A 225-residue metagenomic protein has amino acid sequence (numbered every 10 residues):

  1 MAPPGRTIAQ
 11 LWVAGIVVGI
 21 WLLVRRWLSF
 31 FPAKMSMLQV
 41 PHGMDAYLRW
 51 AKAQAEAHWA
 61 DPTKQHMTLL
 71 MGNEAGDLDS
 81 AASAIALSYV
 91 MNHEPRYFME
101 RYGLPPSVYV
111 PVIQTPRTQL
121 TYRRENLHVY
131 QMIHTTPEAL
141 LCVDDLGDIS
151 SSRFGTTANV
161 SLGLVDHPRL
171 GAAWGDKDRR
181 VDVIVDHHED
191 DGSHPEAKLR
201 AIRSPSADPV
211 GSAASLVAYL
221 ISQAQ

Functional and structural regions predicted by a protein language model:
M1-T7: Short, low-complexity, Lys/Arg-enriched N-terminal segments of secretory-pathway carbohydrate enzymes
Q10-Q225: Replace "Mg2+/Mn2+-dependent" with "divalent metal-dependent
